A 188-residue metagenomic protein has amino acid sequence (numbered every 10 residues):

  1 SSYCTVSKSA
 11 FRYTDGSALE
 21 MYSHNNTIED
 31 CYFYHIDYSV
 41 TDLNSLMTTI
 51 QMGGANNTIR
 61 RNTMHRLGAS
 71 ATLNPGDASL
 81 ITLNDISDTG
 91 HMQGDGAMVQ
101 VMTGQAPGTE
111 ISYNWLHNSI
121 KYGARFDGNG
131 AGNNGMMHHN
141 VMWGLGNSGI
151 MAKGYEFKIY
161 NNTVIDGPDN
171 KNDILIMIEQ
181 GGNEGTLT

Functional and structural regions predicted by a protein language model:
S2-G16, H24-S39, G53-A69, D77-H91 (+4 more regions): Right-handed parallel beta-helix
S17-A18, S39-V40, M47-T49, S70-A71 (+4 more regions): Structural detector of coil-to-beta-strand junctions
I36, S45, M98-V101, L116: Flexible domain-boundary/linker segments
V101-T103, R125-G130, N147-K153, L175-E184: Short, contiguous acidic/charged loop-to-helix segments that flank catalytic cores in large enzymes
